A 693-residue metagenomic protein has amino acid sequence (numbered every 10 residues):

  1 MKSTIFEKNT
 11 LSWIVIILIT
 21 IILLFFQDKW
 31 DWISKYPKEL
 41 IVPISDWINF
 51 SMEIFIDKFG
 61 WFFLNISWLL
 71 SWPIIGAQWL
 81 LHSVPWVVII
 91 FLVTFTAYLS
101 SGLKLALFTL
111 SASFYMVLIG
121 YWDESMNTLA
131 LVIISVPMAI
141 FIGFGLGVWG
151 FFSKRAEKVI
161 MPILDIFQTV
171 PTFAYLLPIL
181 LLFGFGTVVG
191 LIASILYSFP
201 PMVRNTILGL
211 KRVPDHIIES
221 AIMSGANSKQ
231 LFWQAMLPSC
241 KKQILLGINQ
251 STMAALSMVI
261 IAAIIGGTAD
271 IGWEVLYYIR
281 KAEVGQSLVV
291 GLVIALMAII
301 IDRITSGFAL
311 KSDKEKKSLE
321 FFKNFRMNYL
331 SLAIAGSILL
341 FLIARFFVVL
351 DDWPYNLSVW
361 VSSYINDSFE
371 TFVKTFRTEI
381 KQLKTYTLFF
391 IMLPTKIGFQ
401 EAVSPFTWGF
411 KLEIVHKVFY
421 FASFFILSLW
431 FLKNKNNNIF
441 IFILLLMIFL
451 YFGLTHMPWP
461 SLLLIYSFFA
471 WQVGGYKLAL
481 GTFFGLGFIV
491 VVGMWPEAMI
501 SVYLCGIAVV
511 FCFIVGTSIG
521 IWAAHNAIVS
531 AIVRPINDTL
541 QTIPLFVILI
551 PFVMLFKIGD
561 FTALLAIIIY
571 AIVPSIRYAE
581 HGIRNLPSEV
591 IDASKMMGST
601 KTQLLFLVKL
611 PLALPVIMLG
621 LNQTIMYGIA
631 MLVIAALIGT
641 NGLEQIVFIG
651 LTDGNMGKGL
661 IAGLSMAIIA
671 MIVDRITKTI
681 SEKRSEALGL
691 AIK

Functional and structural regions predicted by a protein language model:
M1-A130, T305-Y503, T677-K693: N-terminal, non-cleaved signal-anchor transmembrane helix
W32, E124, T128, F144 (+19 more regions): Membrane-spanning helices that line or support transport/gating and their immediate boundary helices in channels
S71-H82, W122-I134, E157, L164-Q168 (+17 more regions): Alpha-helical membrane-interface segments at transmembrane helix boundaries
V93-L99, T109-W122, M126, S135-L164 (+4 more regions): Transmembrane-helix boundary motif in ABC transporter permease subunits
L131-I134, M138-G145, F151, M161-S198 (+3 more regions): Generic hydrophobic transmembrane alpha-helix motif, especially the helices
V136, I192, L196-Y197, S228-A262 (+9 more regions): Transmembrane alpha-helices
M202-Q250, P574-Q623, L643, V647: Short cytoplasmic-facing helical segments at TM-TM junctions of multi-pass membrane proteins
I271-F308, L643-T679: Hydrophobic alpha-helical transmembrane segments of polytopic membrane proteins
